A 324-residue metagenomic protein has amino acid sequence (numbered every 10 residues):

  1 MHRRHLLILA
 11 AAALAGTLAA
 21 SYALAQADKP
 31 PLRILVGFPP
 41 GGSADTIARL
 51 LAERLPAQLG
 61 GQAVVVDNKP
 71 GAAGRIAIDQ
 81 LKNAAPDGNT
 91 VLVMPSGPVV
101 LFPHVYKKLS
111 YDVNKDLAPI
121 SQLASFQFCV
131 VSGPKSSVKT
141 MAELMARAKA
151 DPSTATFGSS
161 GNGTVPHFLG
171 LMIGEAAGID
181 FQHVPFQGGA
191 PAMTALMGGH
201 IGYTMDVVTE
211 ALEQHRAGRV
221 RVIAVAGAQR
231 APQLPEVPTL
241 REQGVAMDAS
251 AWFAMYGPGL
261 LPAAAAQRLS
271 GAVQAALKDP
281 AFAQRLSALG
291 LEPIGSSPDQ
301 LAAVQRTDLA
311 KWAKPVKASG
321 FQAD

Functional and structural regions predicted by a protein language model:
R3-A10: N-terminal export leaders
A10-T17: Bacterial N-terminal signal peptides
L24-K115, T154, N162, I179-V207 (+2 more regions): N-terminal (or domain-start) structured segment
D28, Q80-T90, H104-P191, V245 (+1 more regions): Hinge/capping helix and adjacent helix->loop/strand transition within the periplasmic-binding protein
P31, E175, R216, A263-D324: An extracytoplasmic/periplasmic, membrane-proximal ligand-sensing/linker region
L32-I34, G41, A48, V66 (+12 more regions): Residue-level signal for nonpolar/aromatic packing positions in well-ordered secondary structure
G97-K108, M172-A176, Y203-P235: A ligand-binding cleft/hinge motif common to bilobed small-molecule-binding domains
